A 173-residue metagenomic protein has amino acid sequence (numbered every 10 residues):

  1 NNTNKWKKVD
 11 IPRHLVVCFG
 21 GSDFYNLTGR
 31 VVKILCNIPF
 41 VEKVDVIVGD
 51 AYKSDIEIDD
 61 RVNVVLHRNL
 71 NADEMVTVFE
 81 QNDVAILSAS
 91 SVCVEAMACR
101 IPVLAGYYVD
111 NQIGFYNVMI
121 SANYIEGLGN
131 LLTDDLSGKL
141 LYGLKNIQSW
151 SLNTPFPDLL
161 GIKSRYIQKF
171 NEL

Functional and structural regions predicted by a protein language model:
N1-N26, G49-D50: A nucleotide-sugar donor-handling region in carbohydrate enzymes
V44-S54: Glycosyltransferase donor-sugar binding loop
D55-L70: Nucleotide-activated donor-binding/catalytic signature segment of Leloir-type glycosyltransferases, i.e., the conserved
N71-N82, M97-A98: Short acidic alpha-helix that forms the nucleotide-activated donor recognition element in Leloir-type transferases
E80-S91, I101-L104: Acidic donor-binding loop of glycosyltransferase active sites
C93-K139: Catalytic binding pocket for nucleotide-activated donors in carbohydrate/polymer assembly enzymes
L131-D158: Conserved donor-nucleotide binding/catalytic region of nucleotide-linked donor-dependent transferases
K145-N146, P157-L173: C-terminal alpha-helical cap of glycosyltransferases
